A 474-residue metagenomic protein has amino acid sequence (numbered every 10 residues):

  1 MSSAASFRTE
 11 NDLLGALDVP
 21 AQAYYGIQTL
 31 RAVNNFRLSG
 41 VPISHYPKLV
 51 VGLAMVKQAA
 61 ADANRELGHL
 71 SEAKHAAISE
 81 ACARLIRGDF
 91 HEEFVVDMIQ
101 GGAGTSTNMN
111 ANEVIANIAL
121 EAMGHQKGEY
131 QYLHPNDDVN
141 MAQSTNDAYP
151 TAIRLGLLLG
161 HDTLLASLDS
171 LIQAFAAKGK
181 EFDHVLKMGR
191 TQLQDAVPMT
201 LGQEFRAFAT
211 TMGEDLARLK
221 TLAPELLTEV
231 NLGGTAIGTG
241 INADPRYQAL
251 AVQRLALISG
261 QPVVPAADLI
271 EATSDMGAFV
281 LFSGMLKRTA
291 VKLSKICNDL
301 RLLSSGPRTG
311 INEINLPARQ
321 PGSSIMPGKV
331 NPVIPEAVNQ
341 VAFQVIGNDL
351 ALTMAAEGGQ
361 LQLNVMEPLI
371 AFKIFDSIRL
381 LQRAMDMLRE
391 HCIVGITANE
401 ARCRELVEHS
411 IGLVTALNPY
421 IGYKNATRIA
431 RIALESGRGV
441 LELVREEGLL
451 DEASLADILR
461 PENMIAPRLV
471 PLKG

Functional and structural regions predicted by a protein language model:
M1-G474: Conserved, well-structured ligand/cofactor-binding cores
